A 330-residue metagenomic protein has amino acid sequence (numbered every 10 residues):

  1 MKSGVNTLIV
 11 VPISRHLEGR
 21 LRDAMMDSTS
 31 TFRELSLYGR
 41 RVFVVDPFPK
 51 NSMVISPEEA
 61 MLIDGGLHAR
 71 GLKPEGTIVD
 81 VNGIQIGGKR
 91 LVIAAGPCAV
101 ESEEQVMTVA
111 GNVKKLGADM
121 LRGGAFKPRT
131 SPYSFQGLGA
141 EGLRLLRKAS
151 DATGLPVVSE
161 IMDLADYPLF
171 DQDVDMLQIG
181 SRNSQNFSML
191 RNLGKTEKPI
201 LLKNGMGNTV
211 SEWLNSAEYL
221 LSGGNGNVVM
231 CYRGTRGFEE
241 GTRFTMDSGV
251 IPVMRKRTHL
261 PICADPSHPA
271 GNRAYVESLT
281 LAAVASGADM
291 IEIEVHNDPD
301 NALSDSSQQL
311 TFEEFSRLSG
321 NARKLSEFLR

Functional and structural regions predicted by a protein language model:
M1-N6, L62-A94, A322, E327-R330: N-terminal amphipathic alpha-helix/helix-capping segment at the start of soluble metabolic enzymes
V10-S30, M176: Short amphipathic alpha-helix segments
S14-R15, L91-T108, P132-Q136, P156-E160 (+3 more regions): Active-site mouth loops of central-metabolism enzymes
V81, I86, T196-V295: Catalytic alpha/beta core domains of metabolic enzymes, predominantly
L91-P97, D119-G123, V157-S159, L177-I179 (+4 more regions): Hydrophobic faces of well-ordered beta-strands that scaffold small-molecule active sites in alpha/beta enzyme cores
R122-A140, N297-S307: Glycine-rich, proline-tolerant flexible connector loops at the mouths of alpha/beta enzymes
F135-S159, L193-P199, S248-C263, Q308-R330: Alpha-helix-loop-beta-strand connector modules within alpha/beta enzyme cores
L138, G154-D166, D175-S188, P199-V210 (+2 more regions): Catalytic beta/alpha-barrel core
